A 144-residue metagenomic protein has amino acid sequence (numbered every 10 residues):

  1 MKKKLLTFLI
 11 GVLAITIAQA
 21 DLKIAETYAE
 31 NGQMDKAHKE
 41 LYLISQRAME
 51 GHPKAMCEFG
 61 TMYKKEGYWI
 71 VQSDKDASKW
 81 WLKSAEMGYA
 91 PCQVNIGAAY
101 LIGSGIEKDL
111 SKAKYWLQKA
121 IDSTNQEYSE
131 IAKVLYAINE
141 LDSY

Functional and structural regions predicted by a protein language model:
I15-I17: N-terminal signal peptide c-region/cleavage motif recognized by signal peptidases
D21-K39, L43-E50: Alpha-helical segment of the N-proximal tetratricopeptide repeat
K23-Y28, E58-K65, I70, N95-I102 (+1 more regions): Hydrophobic face of amphipathic alpha-helices that form TPR/SEL1-like repeat modules and related alpha-solenoid
A37-E40, A77, A113: Single-residue signature of alpha-solenoid repeat helices
L41-I44, W81, L117: Hydrophobic/aromatic packing residues within the alpha-helices of TPR/SEL1-like helical repeat arrays
M49-H52, E66-G67, E86-Y89, I102-S104 (+1 more regions): Short helix-capping/linker turns of helical repeat alpha-solenoids
K108-N125: TPR/TPR-like (Sel1-like) alpha-helical repeat modules
I121-Y144: Terminal, low-structured helical/coil segments at or just beyond the last alpha-helical repeat
